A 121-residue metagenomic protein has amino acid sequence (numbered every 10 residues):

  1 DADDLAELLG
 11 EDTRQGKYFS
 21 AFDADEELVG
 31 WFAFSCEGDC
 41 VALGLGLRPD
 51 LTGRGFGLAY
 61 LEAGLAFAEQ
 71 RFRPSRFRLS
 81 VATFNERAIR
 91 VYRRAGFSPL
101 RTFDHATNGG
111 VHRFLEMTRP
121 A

Functional and structural regions predicted by a protein language model:
D1-T52, L58, F67, R71 (+1 more regions): Acetyl-CoA-dependent GNAT
D3, A63, R73-P74, P99-L100: Generic, low-specificity signal for short hydrophobic/alpha-helical stretches with a mild N-terminal bias, encompassing
Y18, F22, Y60, Y92 (+1 more regions): Sequence-level detector for tyrosine residue identity
L45-E62, A82-R90, R94: Conserved glycine-rich acetyl-CoA-binding loop
P74-I89, R94-A95, R101-A121: C-terminal "cap" of GNAT-fold acetyltransferases
